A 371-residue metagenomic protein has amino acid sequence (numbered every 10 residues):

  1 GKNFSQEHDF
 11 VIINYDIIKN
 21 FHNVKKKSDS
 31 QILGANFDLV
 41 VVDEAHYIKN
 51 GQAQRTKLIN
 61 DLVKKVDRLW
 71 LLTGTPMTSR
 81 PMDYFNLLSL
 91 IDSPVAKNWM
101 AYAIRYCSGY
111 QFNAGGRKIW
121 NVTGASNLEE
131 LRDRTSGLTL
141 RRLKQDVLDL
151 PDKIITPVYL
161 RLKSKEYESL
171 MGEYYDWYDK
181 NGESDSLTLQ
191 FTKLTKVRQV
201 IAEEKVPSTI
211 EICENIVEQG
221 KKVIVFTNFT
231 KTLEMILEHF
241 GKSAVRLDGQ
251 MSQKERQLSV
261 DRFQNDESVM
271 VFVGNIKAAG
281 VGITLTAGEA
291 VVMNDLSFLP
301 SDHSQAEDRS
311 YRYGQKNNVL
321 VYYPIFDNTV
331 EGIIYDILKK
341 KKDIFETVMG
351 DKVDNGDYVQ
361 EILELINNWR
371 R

Functional and structural regions predicted by a protein language model:
G1-N36, N50: Conserved helix/coil segment N-terminal to the catalytic DExD/H
V24-D38, Y47-N60, I119-W120, P300-S301: Substrate-gripping "pore-loop 1 plus following alpha2 helix"
D38-L39, T56-D146, Q315: Conserved P-loop NTPase motor "coupling/switch" region that bridges the ATPase
D43-E44: Walker B catalytic acidic pair
D83-N86, I283-L296, V319-Y323: A short beta-strand element within the Helicase C-terminal
Q145-S243: Conserved helicase/translocase motor-coupling segment
I224-F226, E234, G241-A279: Conserved helicase ATPase core of P-loop NTP-dependent helicases/translocases
F298-E307, Y311-R371: A conserved SF2-helicase RecA2
